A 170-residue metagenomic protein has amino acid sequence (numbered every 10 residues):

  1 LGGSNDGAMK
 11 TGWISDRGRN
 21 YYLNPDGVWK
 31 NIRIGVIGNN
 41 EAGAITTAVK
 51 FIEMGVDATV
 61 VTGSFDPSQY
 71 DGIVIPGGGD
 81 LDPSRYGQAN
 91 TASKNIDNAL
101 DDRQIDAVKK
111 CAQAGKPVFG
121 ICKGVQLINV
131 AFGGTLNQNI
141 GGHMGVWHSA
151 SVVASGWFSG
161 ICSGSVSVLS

Functional and structural regions predicted by a protein language model:
L1-I32: Extracellular adhesion/carbohydrate-binding repeat motifs centered on closely spaced tryptophans
I14, G79-L81, Q126: Short, solvent-exposed loop/turn segments at secondary-structure junctions
R19, N31-F119, V130-N137, G141-S165: N-terminal beta1-alpha1 cap of cysteine-dependent amidohydrolase-like domains
C122: Conserved G/P- and acidic residue-centered "switch" motifs that form tight phosphate/ATP-binding loops in soluble
S167-S170: Active-site oxyanion/phosphate-handling segment shared across diverse enzymes
